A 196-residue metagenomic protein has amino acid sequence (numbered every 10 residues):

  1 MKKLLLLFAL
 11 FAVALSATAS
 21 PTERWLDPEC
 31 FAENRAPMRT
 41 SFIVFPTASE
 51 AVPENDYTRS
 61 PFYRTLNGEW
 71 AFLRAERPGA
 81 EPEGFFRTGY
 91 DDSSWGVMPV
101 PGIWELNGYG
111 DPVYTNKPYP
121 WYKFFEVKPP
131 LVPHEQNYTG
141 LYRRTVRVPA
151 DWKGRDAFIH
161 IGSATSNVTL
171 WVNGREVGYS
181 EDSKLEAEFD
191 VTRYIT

Functional and structural regions predicted by a protein language model:
L4-V13: Sec-dependent N-terminal signal peptides
A14-T18: Intrinsically disordered, low-complexity segments
A19-W121: Accessory carbohydrate-binding/adhesion or oligomerization-edge regions at the termini of glycan-active proteins
S20, R24-A36, V52-Y57, A71-A75 (+3 more regions): Accessory beta-strand-rich segments of carbohydrate-active enzymes
P101, F125, D190-V191: Helix N-cap / beta->alpha transition motif
W121-L131: N-terminal glycine-rich cofactor-binding segment
